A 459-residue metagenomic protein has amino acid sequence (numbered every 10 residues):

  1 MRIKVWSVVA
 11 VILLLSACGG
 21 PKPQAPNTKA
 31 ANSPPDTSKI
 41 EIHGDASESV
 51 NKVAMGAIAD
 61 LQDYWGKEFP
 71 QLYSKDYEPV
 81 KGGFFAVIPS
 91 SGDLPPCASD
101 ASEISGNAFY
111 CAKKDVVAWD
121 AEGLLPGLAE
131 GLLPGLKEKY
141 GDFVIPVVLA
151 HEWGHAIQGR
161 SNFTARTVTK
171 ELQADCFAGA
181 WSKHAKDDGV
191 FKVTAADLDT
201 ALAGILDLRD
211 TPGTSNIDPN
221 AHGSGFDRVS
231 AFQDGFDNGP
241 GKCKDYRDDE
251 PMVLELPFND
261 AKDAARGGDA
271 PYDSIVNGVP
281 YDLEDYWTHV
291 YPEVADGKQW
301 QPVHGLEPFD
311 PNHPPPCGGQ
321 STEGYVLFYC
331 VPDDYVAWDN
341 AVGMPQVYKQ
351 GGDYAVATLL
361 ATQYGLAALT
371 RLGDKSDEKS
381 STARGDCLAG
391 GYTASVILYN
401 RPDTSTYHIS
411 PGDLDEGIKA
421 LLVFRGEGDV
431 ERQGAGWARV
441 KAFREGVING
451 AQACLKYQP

Functional and structural regions predicted by a protein language model:
L13-A17: C-terminal motif of bacterial Sec signal peptides marking the signal peptidase cleavage site
C18-K22: Bacterial signal peptide processing site
H43, A57, L72-A98, V193-L206 (+1 more regions): Acidic helix-start/capping segments at beta-turn-to-alpha-helix junctions
A54-L72, V279-A295: Zn2+-dependent metallopeptidase catalytic core
P89-A118, L125-G127, P308-A337: Catalytic zinc-binding patch centered on the HExxH motif and its immediate surroundings that defines zinc-dependent
G127-V147, N162-V168, N340-T358, G373-S380: Short pre-active-site segment immediately N-terminal to the catalytic Zn-binding motif
W153-T167, W181-K186, Y364-K379, A394-L398: Catalytic Zn2+-binding segment of zinc metalloproteases
A185-D245, I397-P459: Long, well-structured alpha-helical subdomains associated with metal-dependent extracellular/ecto-lumenal hydrolases
